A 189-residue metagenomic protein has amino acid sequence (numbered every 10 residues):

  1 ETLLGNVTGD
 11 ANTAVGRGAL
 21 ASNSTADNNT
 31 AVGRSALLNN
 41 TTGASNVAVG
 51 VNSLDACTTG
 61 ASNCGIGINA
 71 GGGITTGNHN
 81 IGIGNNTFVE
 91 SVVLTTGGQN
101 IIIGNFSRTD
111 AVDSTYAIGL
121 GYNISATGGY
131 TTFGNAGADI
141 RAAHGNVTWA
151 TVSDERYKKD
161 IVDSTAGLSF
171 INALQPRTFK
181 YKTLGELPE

Functional and structural regions predicted by a protein language model:
E1-S153: Glycine- and small/polar-enriched repetitive beta-structure motifs of secreted/surface proteins
G129-E189: C-terminal intramolecular chaperone/autoprocessing and neck/assembly modules of extracellular spikes and adhesins
